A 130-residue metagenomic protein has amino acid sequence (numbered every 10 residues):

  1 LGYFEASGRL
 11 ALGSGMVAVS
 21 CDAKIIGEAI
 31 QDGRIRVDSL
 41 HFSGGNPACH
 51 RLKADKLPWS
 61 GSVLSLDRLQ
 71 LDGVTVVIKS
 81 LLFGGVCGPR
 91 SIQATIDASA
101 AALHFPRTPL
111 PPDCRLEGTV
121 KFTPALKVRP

Functional and structural regions predicted by a protein language model:
L1-G13: Tryptophan-anchored aromatic micro-motifs
Y3-F4, F42, F83, F105 (+1 more regions): Phenylalanine-focused residue identity feature
A6, Q31, I92, D97-S99 (+2 more regions): Repetitive beta-strand solenoid architecture
A6, V37, L103-P106: Short hydrophobic/aromatic-rich beta-strand segments that constitute the beta-sheet cores of beta-sandwich/beta-barrel
V17-Q93: Predominantly extracellular/secreted and cell-surface proteins with exposed, flexible low-complexity segments
A54, A100-P130: Edge beta-strand at a domain terminus
V86-R107: Short cationic/low-complexity microdomains
